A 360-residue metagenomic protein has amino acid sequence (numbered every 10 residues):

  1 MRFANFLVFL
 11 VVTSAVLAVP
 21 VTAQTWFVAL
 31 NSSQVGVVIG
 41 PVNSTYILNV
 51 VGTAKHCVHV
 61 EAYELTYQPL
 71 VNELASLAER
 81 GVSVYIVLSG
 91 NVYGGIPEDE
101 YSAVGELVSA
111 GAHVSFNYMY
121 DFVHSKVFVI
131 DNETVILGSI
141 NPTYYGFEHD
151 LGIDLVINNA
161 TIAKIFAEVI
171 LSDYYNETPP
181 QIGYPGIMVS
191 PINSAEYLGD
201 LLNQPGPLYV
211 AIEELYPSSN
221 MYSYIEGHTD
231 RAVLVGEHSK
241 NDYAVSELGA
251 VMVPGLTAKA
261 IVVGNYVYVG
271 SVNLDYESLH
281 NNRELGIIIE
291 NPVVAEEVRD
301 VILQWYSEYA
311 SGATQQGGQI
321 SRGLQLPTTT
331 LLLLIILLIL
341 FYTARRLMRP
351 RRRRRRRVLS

Functional and structural regions predicted by a protein language model:
M1-A29, G318-S360: Secretory targeting signatures
V19-T53, E61-N203, S219-N220, E226-V294: HKD-type phospholipase D/PLD-like phosphodiesterase module
D173-P180, L208, W305-G312: Short secondary-structure junctions and interdomain/linker hinges
L202-P205, E214: Extracytoplasmic/periplasm-facing segments of secreted or lipoprotein envelope proteins
Y209-I212, A232-V233: Acidic/polar loop patches that form or flank catalytic/metal-binding clefts of enzymes that bind anionic ligands
A211-L215, S219-Y222: Long, repeat-rich segments with strong aromatic
Y266-V267, V272-L274, H280-G286, E290-M348: Long, C-terminal catalytic modules of enzymes
